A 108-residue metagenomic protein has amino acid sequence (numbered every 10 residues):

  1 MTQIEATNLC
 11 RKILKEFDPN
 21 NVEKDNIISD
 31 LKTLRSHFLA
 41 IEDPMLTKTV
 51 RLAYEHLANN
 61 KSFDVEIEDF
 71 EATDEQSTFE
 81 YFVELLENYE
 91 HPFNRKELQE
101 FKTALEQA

Functional and structural regions predicted by a protein language model:
M1-L39, P44-A108: C-terminal-biased regions
